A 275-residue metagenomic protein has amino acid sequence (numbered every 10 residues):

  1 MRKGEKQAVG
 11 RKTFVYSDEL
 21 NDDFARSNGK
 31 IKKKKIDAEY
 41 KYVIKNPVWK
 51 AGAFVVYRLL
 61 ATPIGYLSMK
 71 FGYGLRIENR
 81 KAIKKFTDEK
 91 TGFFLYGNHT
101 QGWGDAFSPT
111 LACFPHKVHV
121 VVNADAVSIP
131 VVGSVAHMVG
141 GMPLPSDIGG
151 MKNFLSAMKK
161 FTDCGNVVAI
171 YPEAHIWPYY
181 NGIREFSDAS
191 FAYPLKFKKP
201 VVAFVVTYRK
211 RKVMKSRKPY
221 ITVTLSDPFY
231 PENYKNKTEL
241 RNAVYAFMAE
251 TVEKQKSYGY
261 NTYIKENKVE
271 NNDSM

Functional and structural regions predicted by a protein language model:
M1-F94, G104-S108, G133, Y258-K265 (+1 more regions): Membrane-anchoring hydrophobic helices of lipid-metabolizing enzymes
R2-I36, L155-M275: Non-catalytic C-terminal accessory region of glycerolipid acyltransferases and related lyso-lipid remodeling enzymes
V56, Q101, G149-G150, L240: Soluble or luminal CAZymes and related metallo-dependent hydrolases
L60-K70, M138-G149: Acidic/glycine-enriched edge-of-secondary-structure segments
A61, V127-V132, R211-V213: Short, glycine/polar-rich helix-capping loops at beta-to-alpha or helix-loop-helix junctions that flank or form
Y73-R76, D147-K152, I183-R184: A conditional alpha-helix N-cap/helix-loop micro-motif detector
I77-R80, I129, M151-L155: Structural motif corresponding to alpha-helix initiation and N-cap regions
T87-I148: Catalytic core of membrane glycerolipid acyltransferases/transacylases, capturing the structured, soluble-facing
